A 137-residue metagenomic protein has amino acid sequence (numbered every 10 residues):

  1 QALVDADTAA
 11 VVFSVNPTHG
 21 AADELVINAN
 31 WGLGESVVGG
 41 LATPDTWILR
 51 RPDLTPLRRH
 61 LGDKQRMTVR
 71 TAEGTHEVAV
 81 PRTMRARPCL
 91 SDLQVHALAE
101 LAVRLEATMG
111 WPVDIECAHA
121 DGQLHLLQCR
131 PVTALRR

Functional and structural regions predicted by a protein language model:
Q1-R137: Conserved mixed alpha/beta core segments that line enzyme active sites in large multi-domain catalysts
